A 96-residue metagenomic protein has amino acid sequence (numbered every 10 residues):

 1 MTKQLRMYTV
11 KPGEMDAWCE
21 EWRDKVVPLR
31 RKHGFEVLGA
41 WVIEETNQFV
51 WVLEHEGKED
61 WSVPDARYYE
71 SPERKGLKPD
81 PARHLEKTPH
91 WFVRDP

Functional and structural regions predicted by a protein language model:
T2-V10: Short glycine-/aliphatic-rich beta-strand segments at the starts of folded cytosolic domains
R6-M7, V42, N47-P64: Accessory recognition modules or surfaces
P12-E14: Short, acidic/polar linear motifs in exposed loop/turn regions
A17-L38, E54-W91: An amphipathic, aromatic/His-enriched active-site/gating alpha helix that lines ligand/cofactor pockets
V42-Q48, H84-P96: Long, low-complexity, Ser/Thr/Gly/Pro-rich intrinsically disordered segments that act as flexible linkers and assembly
